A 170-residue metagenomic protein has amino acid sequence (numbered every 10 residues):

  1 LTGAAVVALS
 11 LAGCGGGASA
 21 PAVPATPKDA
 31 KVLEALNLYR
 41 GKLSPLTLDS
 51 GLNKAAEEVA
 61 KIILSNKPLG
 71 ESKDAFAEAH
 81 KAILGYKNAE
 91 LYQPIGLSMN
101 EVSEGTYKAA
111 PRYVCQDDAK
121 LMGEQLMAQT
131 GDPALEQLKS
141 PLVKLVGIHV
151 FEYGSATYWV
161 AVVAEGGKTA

Functional and structural regions predicted by a protein language model:
L1-V6: Sec-dependent N-terminal signal peptides
S10-G13: C-terminal motif of bacterial Sec signal peptides marking the signal peptidase cleavage site
G15-G17: Bacterial signal peptide processing site
S19-T26, G41-D49, S65-K67, M99 (+1 more regions): Second-shell loop/turn segments in exported
V23-L91: Short, well-ordered surface patches within globular domains
A77-T169: A well-ordered secondary-structure block
